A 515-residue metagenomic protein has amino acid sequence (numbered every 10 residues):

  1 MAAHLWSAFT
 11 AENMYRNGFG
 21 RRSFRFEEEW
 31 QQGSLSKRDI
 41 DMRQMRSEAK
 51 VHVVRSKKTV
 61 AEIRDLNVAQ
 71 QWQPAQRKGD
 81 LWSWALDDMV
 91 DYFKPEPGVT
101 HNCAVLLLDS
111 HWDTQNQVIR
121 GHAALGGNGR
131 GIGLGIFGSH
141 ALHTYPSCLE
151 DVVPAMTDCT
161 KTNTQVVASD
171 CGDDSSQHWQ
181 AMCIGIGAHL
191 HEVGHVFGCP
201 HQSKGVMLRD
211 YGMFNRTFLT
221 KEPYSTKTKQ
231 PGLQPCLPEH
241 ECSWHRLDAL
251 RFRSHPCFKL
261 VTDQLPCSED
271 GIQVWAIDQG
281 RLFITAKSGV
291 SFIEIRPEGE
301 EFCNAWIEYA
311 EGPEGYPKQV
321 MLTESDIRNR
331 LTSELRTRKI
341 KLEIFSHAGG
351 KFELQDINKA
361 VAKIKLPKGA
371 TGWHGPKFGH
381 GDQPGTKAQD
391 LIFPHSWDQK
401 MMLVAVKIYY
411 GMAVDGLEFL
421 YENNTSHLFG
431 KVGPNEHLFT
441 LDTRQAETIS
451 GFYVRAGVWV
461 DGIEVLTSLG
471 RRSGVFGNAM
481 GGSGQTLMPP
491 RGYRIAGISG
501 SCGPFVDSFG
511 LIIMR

Functional and structural regions predicted by a protein language model:
M1-L134, S139-H140, V152, A348-F352: Propeptide-to-catalytic entry region of secreted or membrane-anchored zinc metalloproteases
D113-N116, T144-P146, K204-V206, F214-T217 (+1 more regions): Eukaryotic short linear interaction motifs
H122-W179: Active-site scaffold of zinc-dependent metalloenzymes
S169-S176, Q202-R330, E334-I340: Replace "(M1/M4/M9/M12/WLM)" with "(e.g., M1/M4/M8/M9/M12/M26/WLM)" and add "not limited to" to clarify scope
I184-C199: Active-site recognition of the HExxH zinc-binding catalytic motif
L342-H347: Beta-strand-rich modules
G349-H374: Short beta-strand elements
P367-R515: Lectin-type carbohydrate-recognition ectodomains
